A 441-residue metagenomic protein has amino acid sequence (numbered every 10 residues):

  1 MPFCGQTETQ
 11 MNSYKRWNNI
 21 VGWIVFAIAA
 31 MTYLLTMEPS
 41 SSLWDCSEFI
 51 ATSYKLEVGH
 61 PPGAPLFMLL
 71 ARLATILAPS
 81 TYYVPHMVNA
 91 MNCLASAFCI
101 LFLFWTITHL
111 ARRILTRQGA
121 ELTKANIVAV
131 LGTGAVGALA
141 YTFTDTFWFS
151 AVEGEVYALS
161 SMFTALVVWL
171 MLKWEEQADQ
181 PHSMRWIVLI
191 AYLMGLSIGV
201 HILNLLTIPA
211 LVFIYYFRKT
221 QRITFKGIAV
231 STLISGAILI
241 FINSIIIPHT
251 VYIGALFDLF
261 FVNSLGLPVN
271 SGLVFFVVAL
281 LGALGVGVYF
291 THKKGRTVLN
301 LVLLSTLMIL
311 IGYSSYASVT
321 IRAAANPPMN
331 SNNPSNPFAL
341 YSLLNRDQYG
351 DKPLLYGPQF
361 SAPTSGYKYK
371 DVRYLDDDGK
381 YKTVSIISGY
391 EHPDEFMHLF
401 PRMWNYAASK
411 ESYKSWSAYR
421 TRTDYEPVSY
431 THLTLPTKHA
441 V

Functional and structural regions predicted by a protein language model:
M1-T32, F98, Q118-A135, F276-I311: Start-transfer (signal-anchor) and selected internal transmembrane alpha helices of multi-pass inner/ER membrane
Y14-L43, Y141-F143, H201, I240-S244 (+1 more regions): Transmembrane signal-anchor helices characteristic of membrane glycosylation enzymes that use polyprenol
W23, A90-L122, L166-L170: Transmembrane-helix motifs of polytopic, lipid-linked glycan transferases
M37-F49, G59-A71, N330-N332: Extracytoplasmic catalytic/substrate-binding loops of multi-pass membrane glycan-assembly enzymes
H60-Y83, C93-L94, L101: Short hydrophobic/aromatic helix or loop-helix immediately within or flanking a transmembrane segment in polytopic
T81-N89, I114-V130, G134-S161, M194-I202 (+1 more regions): Aromatic- and kink-enriched transmembrane "portal" helix at the membrane-lumen/periplasm boundary that abuts
T116, T123-V128, V167-W186, F213-I223: Membrane-interface transmembrane helices that cradle and orient dolichyl/undecaprenyl
T431-T437: Conserved small/polar residues in nucleotide/adenosyl-binding loops
